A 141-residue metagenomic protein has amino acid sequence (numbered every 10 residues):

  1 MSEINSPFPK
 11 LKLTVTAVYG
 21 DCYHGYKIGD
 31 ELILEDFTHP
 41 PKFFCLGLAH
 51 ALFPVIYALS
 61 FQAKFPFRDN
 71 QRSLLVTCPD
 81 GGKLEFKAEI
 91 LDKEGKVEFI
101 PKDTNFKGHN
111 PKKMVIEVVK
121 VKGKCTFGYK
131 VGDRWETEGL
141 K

Functional and structural regions predicted by a protein language model:
S2-L11, P101-T104, M114: Short, Gly/Pro- and small/polar-rich lid/capping loops
L11-V15, L32-L34, I116-V118, W135-T137: Fold-core signature of tandem repeat domains
G20-G25, G123-G128: Short, surface-exposed secondary-structure edge patches
L32-D69, W135-K141: Acidic, aromatic-enriched beta-alpha/helix-loop junctions
F67-C78: Low-complexity, intrinsically disordered Gly/Pro/Thr-rich segments
C78-F86: Extracellular interaction modules
E85-K120: Surface-exposed beta-loop interaction hotspot
